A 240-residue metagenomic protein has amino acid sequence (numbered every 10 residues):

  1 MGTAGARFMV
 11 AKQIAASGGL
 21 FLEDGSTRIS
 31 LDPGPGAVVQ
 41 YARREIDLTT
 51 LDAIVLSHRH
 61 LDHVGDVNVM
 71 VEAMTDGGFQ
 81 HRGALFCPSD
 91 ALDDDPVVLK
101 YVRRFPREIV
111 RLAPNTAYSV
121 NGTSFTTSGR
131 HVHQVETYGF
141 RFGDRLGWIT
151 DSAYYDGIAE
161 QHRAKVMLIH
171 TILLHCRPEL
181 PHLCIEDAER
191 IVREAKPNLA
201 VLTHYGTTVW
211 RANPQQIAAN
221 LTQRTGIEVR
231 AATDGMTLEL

Functional and structural regions predicted by a protein language model:
M1-R44, T137-D151, V166: Conserved beta-strand hairpin/beta-sheet module of binuclear metal-dependent hydrolase folds, prominently
A11-Q13, G36-V38, P106-R111, S128-R130 (+2 more regions): Short gly/ser/thr-rich secondary-structure transition/capping motifs
S26, A117-F125, G143-L146, L240: Beta-strand-turn-beta hairpins that frame and shape the catalytic cleft of phosphate-ester-processing enzymes
S30-G34, L51-H58, D62, C87-P88 (+4 more regions): Active-site neighborhood of phospho(di)ester-bond hydrolases with catalytic His/Asp-centered motifs
G36-A84, A164-V166: Active-site metal-binding motif and surrounding structural segment of the metallo-beta-lactamase
G65-M74, V97-V98, W210-A219: Metal-dependent catalytic neighborhoods of phosphoester/phosphodiester hydrolases
Q80-T137, G235: Metallo-beta-lactamase
Y155-L238: Cap/insert and terminal regions of metallo-dependent hydrolase folds
